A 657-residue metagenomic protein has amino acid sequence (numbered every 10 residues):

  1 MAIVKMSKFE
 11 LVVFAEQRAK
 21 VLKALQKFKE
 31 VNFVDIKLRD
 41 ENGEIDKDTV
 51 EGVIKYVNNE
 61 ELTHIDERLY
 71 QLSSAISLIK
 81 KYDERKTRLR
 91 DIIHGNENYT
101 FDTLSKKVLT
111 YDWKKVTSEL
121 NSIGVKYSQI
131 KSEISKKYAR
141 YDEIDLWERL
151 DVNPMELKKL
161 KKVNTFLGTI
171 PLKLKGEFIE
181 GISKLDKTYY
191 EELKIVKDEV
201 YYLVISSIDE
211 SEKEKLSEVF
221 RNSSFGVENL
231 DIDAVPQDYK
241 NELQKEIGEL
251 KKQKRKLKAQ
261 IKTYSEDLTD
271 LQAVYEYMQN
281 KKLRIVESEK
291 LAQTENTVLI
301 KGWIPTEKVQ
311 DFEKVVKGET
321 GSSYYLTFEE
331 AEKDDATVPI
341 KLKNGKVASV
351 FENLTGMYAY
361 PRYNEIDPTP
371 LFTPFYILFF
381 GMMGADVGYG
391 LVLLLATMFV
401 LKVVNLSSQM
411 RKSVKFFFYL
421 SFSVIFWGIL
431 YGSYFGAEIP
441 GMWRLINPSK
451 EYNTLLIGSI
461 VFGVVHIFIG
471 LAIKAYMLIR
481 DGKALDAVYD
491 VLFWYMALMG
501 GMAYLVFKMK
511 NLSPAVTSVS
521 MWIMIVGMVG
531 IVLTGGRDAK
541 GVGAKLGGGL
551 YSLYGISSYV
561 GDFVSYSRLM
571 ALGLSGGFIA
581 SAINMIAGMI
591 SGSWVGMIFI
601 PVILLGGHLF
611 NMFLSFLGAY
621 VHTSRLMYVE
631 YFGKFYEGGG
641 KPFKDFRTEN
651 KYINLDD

Functional and structural regions predicted by a protein language model:
M1-F372, V400, S407-M410, V414: Long, charged N-terminal accessory/stalk domains
A2-S7, E16-L22, Q26-E30, Q310-D657: Conserved, carboxylate-rich catalytic/transport cores that coordinate ions
